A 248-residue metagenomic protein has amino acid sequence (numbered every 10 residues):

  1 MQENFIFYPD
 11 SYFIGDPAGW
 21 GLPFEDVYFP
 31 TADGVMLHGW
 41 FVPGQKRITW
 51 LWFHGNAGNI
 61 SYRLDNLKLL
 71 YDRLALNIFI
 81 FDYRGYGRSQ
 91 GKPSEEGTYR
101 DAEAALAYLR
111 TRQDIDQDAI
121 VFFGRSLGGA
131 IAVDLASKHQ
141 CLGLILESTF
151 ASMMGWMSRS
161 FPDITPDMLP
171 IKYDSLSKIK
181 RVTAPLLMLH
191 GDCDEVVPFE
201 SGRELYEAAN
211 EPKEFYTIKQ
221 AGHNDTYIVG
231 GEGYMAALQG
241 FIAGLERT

Functional and structural regions predicted by a protein language model:
M1-P30: An N-terminal hydrophobic leader/cap segment in hydrolases
A32-Y108: Membrane-embedded segments
N66, S175, A184, P198-E207: Short alpha-helix in the alpha/beta-hydrolase fold that links the catalytic acid
A105-R112, D118-P162: Primarily recognizes the serine-hydrolase "nucleophile elbow" in alpha/beta-hydrolase and SGNH/GDSL folds
V182-T183, M188-H190, D194: Short beta-strand/loop motif that positions the catalytic acidic residue of the alpha/beta-hydrolase fold
C193-V197, N224-D225: Acidic catalytic loop of the alpha/beta-hydrolase fold
R203-D225: Catalytic histidine neighborhood in serine/cysteine hydrolases with alpha/beta-hydrolase-type architecture
Y227-G240: Post-His helix in hydrolase/transferase enzymes
